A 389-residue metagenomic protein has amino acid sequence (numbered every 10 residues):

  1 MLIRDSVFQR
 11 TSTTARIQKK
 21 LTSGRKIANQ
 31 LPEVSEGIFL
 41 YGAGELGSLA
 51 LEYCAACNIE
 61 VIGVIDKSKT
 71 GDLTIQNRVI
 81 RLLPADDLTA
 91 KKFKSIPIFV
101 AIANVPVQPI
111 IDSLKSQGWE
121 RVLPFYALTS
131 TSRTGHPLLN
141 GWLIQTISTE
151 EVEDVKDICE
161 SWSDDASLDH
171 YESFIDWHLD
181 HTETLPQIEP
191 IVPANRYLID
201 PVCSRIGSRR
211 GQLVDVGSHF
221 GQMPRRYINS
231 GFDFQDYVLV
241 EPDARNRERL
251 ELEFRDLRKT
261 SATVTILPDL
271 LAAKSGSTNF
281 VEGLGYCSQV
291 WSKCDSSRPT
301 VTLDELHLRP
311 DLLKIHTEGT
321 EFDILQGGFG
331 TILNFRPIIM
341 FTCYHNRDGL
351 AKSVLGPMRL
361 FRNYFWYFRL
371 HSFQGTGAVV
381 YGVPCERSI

Functional and structural regions predicted by a protein language model:
M1-V61, K67-I389: Phosphate/nucleotide-binding beta-alpha loop and adjacent structural elements of enzyme active sites
